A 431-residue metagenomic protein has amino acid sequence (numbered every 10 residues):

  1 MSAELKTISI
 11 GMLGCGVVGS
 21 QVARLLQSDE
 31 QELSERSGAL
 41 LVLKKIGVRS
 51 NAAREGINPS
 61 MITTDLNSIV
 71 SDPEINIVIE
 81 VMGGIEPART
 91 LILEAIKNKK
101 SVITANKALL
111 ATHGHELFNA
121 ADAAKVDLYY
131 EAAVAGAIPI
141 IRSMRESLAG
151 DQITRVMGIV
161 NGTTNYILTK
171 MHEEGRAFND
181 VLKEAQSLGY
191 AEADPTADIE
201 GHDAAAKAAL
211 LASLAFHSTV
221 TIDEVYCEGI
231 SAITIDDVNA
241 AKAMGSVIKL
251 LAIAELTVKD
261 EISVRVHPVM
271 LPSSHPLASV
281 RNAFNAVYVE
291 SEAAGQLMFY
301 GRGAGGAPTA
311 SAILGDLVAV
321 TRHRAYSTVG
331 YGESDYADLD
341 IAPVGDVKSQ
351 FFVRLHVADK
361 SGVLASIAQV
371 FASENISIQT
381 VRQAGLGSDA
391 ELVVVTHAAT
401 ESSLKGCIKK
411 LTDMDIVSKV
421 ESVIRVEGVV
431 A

Functional and structural regions predicted by a protein language model:
M1-N98: N-terminal glycine-/serine-/threonine-rich beta1-alpha1-beta2 phosphate-ribose binding loop of Rossmann-like
E4-K6, H275-Q350: ATP-dependent carboxylate/acyl-activation modules
I62-T64, I79-E80, I103-A105, L128-A132 (+3 more regions): General beta-strand structural signal in soluble alpha/beta enzymes
A88-N98, K107-R145: Rossmann-fold NAD(P)-binding glycine/threonine-rich loop
V102-I103, I378: A short hydrophobic/small-residue beta-strand
D122-D203, L210: Rossmann-like NAD(P)H-binding beta-loop-alpha module
D180-S279, F284-A286: Substrate-binding/catalytic subdomain of NAD(P)-dependent oxidoreductase enzymes
A312, L317-A431: A conserved regulatory-domain signal marking ACT and ACT-like small-molecule sensing domains and adjacent regulatory
